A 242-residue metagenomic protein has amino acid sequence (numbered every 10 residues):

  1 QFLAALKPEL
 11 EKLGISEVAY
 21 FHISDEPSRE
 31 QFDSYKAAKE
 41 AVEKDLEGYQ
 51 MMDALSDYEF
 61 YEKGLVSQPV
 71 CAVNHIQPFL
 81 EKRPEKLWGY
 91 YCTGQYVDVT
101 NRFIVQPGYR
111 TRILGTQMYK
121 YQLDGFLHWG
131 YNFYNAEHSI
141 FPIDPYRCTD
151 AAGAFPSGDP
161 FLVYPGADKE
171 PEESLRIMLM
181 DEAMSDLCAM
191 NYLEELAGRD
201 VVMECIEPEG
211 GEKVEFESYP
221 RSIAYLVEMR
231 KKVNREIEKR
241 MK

Functional and structural regions predicted by a protein language model:
Q1-F32, E40-S56, S139-K242: Catalytic domains of carbohydrate-active enzymes that cleave complex glycans
Q1-I140: Catalytic-core regions of glycoside hydrolase
